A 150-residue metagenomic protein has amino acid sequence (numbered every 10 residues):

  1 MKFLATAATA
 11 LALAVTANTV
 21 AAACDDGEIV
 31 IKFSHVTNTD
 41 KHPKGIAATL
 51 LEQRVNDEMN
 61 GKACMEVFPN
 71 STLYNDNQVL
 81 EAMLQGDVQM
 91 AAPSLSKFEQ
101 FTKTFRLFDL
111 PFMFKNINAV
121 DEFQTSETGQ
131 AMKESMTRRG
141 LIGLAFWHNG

Functional and structural regions predicted by a protein language model:
M1-I29: Short, low-complexity disordered leader/linker segments with a strong preference for bacterial N-terminal type II
V20-V36, N56-A63, T137: Immediate post-signal peptide segment of exported/extracytoplasmic ligand-binding proteins
K32-T49, N70-Y74: Extracytoplasmic "Venus flytrap"
K41-E66, S126-E127: Short, polar/charged alpha-helical segment
E52-Q53, Q89, S94-G150: Contiguous mixed-secondary-structure segments that line small-molecule binding/active-site clefts of soluble domains
N60-A63, V79-P93: Alpha-to-beta junction loops
V67-E81: Short helix-initiation/N-cap motifs at beta->coil->alpha
